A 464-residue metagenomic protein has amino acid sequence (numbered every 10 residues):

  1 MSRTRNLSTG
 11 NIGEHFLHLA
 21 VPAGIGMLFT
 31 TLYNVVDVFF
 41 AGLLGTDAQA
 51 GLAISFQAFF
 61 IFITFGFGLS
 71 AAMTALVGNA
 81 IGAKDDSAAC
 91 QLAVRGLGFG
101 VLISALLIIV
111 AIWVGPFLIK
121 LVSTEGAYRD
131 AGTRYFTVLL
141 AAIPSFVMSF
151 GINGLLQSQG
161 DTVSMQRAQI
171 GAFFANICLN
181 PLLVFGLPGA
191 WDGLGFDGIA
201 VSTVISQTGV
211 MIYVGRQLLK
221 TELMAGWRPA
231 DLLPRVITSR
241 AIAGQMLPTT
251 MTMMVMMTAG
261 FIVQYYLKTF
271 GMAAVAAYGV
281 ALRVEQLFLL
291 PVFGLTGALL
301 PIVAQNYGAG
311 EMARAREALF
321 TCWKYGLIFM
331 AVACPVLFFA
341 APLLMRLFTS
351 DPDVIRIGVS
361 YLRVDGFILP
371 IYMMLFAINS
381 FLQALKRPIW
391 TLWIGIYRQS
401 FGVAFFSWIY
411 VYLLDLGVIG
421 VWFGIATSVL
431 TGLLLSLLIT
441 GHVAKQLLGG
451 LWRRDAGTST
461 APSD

Functional and structural regions predicted by a protein language model:
M1-A23, V77-P144, G186-L247, V303-I368 (+1 more regions): Short alpha-helical transmembrane segments in multi-pass integral membrane proteins
E14, F29-T30, G66-F67, L107 (+7 more regions): Alpha-helical transmembrane segments of multi-pass membrane transport proteins
L17-D37, V138, S149, A172 (+5 more regions): Transmembrane helical elements of multi-pass membrane transporters/channels
L28, L32-A50, I119-G126, L182-L194 (+4 more regions): Helix-terminus/linker motif at the lipid-water interface of multi-pass membrane proteins
V35-F39, I109, F117, G151-L155 (+6 more regions): Alpha-helical transmembrane segments of multipass membrane proteins
Q49-I109, F146-M165, A277-A341, M373-I394: Small-residue-rich hydrophobic transmembrane alpha-helices
S70, T74, L139-S158, M165-N176 (+6 more regions): Short runs within selected transmembrane alpha-helices of multi-pass transporters and secretion channels
L247, V255-A259, V263, K268 (+15 more regions): Hydrophobic alpha-helix feature that most strongly marks membrane-spanning transmembrane helices and their immediate
